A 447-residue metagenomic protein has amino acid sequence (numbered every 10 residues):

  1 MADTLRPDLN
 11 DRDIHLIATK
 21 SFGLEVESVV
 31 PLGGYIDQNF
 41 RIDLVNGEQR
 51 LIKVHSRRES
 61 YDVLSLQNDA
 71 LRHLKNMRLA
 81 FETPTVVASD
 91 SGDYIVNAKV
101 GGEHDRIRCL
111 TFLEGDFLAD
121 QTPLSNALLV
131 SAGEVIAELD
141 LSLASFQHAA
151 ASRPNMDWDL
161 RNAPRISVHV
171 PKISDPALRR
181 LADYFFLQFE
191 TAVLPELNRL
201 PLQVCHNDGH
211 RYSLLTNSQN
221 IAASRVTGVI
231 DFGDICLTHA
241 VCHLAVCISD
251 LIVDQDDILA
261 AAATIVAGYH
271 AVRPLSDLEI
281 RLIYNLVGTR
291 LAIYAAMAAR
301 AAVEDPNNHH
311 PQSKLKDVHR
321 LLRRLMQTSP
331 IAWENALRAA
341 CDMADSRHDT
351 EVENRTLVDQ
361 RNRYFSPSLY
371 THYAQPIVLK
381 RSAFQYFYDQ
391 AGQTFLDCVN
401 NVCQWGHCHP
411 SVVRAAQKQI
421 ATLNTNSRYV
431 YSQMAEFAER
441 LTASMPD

Functional and structural regions predicted by a protein language model:
A2, I293-E353, L357: ATP/Mg2+ or Mg2+-diphosphate-binding catalytic cores that bind nucleotide phosphates or diphosphates via glycine-rich
N10-K20, Q147-H148, P164-N207, N217-N220 (+3 more regions): An alpha-helical support segment within catalytic cores of ATP-dependent transferases
D37-L44, L51-I52, V86, E190-C242: Active-site acidic catalytic loop and adjacent metal/ATP-binding pocket of ATP-dependent phosphoryl transfer enzymes
V45-Q147: ATP-binding pocket architecture of kinase catalytic cores
Q121-L178, L202: A cross-family kinase active-site recognition segment
A240-P274, G288-P306: Active-site activation/catalytic loop segments of kinase-like enzymes and analogous catalytic loops in related
M343-A383: Active-site-adjacent loop/helix segments that line or gate small-molecule/cofactor pockets in enzymes
T394-D447: Glycine-rich loop-to-alpha-helix module at the N-terminal edge of alpha/beta enzyme cores
